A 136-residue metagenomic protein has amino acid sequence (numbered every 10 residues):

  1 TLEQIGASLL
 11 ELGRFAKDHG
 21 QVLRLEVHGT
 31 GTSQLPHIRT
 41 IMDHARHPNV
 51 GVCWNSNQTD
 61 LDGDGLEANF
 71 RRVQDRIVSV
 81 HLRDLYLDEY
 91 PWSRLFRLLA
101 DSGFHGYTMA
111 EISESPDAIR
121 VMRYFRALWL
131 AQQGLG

Functional and structural regions predicted by a protein language model:
T1-H19: An active-site-proximal structural segment forming one wall of the substrate-binding cleft that immediately precedes
L10, T32-G136: Histidine-acidic metal/acid-base catalytic patches
E26-H28: Structural motif
